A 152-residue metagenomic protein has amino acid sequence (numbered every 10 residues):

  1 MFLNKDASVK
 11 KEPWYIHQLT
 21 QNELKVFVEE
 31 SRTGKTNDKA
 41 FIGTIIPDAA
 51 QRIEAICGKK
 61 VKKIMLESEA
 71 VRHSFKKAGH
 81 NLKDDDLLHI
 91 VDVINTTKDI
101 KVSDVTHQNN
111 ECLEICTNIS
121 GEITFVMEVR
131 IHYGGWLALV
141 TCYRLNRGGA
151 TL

Functional and structural regions predicted by a protein language model:
M1-L152: Ribonuclease/tRNase effector modules and their secretory precursors
